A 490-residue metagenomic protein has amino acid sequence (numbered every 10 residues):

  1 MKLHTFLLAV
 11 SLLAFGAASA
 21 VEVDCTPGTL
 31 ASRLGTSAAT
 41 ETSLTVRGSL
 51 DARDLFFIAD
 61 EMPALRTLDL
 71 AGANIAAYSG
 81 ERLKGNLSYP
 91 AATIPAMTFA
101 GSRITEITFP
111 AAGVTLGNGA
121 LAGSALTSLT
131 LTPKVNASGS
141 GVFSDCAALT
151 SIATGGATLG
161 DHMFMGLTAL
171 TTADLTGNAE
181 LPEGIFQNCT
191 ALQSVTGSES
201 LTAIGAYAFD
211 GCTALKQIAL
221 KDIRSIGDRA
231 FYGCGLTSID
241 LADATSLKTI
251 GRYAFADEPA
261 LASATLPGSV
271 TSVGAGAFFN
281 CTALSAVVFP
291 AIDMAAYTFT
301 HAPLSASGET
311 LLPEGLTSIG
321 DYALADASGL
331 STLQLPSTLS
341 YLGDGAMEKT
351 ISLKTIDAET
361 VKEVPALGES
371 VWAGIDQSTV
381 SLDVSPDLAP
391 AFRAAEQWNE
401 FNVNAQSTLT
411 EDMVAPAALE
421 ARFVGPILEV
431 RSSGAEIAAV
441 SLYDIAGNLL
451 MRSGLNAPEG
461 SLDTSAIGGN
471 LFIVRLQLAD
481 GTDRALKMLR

Functional and structural regions predicted by a protein language model:
M1-F6, R490: Positively charged n-region of N-terminal signal peptides that target proteins for export
L8-F15: Bacterial N-terminal signal peptides
A17-E22, V403-A418: Low-complexity, Pro/Thr/Ser/Gly/Ala-rich linker/spacer regions in secreted, extracellular modular proteins
A17-L34: Boundary/junction segments of secreted and surface-exposed precursor proteins
A20-C25, T42-L50, L65-A92, S102-T115 (+13 more regions): Structural signature of tandem-repeat unit edges
R53-E61, G368-V371: A short acidic, amphipathic alpha-helical/loop segment
A96-T98, G117-A120, S140-V142, D161-M163 (+9 more regions): Consensus positions within tandem repeat domains that build extended binding/scaffold surfaces
M413-R490: C-terminal outer-membrane/trafficking sorting elements
